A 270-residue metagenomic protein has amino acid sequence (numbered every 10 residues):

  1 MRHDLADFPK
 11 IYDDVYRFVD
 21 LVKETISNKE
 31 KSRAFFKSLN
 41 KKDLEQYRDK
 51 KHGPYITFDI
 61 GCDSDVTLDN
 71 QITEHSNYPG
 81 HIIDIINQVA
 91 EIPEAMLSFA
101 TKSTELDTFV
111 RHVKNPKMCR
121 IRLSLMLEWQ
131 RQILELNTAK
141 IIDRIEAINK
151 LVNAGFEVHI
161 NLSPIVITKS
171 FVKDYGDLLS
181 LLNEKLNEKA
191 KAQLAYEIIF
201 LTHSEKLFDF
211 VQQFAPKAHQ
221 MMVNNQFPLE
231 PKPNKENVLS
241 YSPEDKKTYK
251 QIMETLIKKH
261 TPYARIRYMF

Functional and structural regions predicted by a protein language model:
M1-R122: Conserved Radical SAM active-site core
Y55-D59, M96-S98, M118-R122, E157-N161 (+2 more regions): Structural preference for beta-strand elements that scaffold enzyme active sites
I60-N70, S103-T108, C119-T138, P164-K169 (+2 more regions): Conserved radical SAM core fold
I82, I141-R144, Y175, K246 (+1 more regions): Aromatic/hydrophobic pocket-lining residues that form the small-molecule binding cavity in soluble enzyme cores
T138-L151: Glycine-rich S-adenosyl-L-methionine
V152-V158, L162, K169: A conserved active-site cap/scaffold subdomain adjacent to cofactor or substrate pockets
S170-K185: Catalytic cores of alpha/beta
N183-F270: Auxiliary Fe-S-binding modules of radical SAM enzymes
